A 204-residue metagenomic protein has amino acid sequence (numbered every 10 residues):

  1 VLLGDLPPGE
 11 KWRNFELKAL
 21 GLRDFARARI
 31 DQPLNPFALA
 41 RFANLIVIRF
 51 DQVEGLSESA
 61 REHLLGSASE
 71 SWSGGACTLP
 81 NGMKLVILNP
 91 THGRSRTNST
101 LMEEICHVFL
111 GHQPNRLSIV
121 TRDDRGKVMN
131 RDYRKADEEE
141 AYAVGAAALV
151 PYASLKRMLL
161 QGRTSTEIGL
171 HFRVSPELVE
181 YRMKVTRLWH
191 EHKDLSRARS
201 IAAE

Functional and structural regions predicted by a protein language model:
V1-E204: Active-site hotspot residues in diverse enzymes, especially metal/ion-binding acidic/histidine motifs
